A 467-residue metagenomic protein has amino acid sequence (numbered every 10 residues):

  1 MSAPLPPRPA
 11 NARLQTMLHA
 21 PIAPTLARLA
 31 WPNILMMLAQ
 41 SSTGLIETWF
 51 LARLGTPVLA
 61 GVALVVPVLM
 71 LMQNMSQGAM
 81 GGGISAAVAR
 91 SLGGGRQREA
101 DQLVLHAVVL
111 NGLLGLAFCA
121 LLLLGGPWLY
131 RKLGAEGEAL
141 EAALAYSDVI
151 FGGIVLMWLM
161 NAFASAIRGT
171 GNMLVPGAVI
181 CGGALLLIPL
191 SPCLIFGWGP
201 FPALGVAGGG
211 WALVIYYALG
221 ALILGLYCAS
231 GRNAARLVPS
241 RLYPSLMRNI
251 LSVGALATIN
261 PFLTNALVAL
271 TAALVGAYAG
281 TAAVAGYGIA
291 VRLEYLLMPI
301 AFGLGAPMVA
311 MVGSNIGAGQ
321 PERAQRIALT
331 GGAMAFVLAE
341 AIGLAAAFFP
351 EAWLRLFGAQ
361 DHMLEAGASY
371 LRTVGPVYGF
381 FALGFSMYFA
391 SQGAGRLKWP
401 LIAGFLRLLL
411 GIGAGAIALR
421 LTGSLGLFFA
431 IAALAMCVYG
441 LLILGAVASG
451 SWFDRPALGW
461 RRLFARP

Functional and structural regions predicted by a protein language model:
M1-A30, V88-V155, L186-C193, F201-A255 (+2 more regions): Short alpha-helical transmembrane segments in multi-pass integral membrane proteins
R28-E47, V149, M160, G183 (+3 more regions): Transmembrane helical elements of multi-pass membrane transporters/channels
M37-S41, N74-M75, G115, C119 (+13 more regions): Residue-level hotspots within the lipid-embedded alpha helices of multi-pass solute transporters
L38-A60, Y130-G137, C193-L204, L237 (+4 more regions): Helix-terminus/linker motif at the lipid-water interface of multi-pass membrane proteins
L45-W49, L71, A120, W128 (+10 more regions): Alpha-helical transmembrane segments of multipass membrane proteins
T56-P67, L144-S147, G210, A279-L296 (+2 more regions): Small-residue hotspots at the loop-to-helix junctions and early N-terminal turns of transmembrane alpha-helices
G61-A120, M157-G171, V175-P176, G276 (+3 more regions): Small-residue-rich hydrophobic transmembrane alpha-helices
G81, I150-G169, P176-A184, G209-G225 (+4 more regions): Short runs within selected transmembrane alpha-helices of multi-pass transporters and secretion channels
